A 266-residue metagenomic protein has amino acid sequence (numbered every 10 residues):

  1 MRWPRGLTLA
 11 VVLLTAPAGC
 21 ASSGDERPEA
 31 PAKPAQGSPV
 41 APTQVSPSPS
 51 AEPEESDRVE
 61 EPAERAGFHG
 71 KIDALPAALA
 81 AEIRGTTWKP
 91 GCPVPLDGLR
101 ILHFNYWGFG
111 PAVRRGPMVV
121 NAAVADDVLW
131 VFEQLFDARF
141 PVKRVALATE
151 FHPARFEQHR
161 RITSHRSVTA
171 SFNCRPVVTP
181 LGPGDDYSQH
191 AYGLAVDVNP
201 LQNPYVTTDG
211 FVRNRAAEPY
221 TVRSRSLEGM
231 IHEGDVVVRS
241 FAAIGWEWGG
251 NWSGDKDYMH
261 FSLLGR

Functional and structural regions predicted by a protein language model:
M1-P17: Sec-dependent bacterial lipoprotein signal peptides
T8, A18-I83: N-terminal low-complexity, Pro/Thr-rich disordered segments that flank secretion/membrane-targeting signals
G19-A21, G91-P93, N173-R175: Sequence contexts marking disulfide-bonded cysteines in secreted/extracellular proteins
E54-W107, A112-P117, S188: Compositionally biased intrinsically disordered regions enriched in Thr/Gly
D57, E61, P180-R266: Catalytic cores and adjacent binding grooves of peptidoglycan-active enzymes
V94-S164: Active-site acidic/histidine clusters and adjacent loop/turn architecture that either coordinate catalytic ions
W107, W130-K143, R175, L201-P204 (+1 more regions): Structured segments of extracytoplasmic/periplasmic soluble domains in secreted or envelope-associated proteins
R139-K143, Q158-P200: Mid-length scaffold segments of soluble, non-membrane domains
